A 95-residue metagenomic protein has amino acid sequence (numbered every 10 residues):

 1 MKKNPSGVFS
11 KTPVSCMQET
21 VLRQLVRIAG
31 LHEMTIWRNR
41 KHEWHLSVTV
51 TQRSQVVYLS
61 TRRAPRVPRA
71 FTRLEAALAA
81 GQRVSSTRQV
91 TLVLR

Functional and structural regions predicted by a protein language model:
M1-S54: Short N-terminal "domain-start" leader segments that mark the transition from disordered tails or signal peptides into
P13, V67-P68: Short N-terminal micro-motifs specific to bacterial/archaeal maturation and metal-cluster initiation sites
V26-A29, R63, L78: Generic low-complexity, intrinsically disordered sequence content enriched in small uncharged/hydrophobic residues
W37-R66, V84-T87, R95: Short aromatic-glycine-(Arg/Gly/Cys) micro-motifs in beta-strand/loop hairpins
A70-S85: A short, charged, amphipathic alpha-helix used as a generic interaction element across diverse proteins
